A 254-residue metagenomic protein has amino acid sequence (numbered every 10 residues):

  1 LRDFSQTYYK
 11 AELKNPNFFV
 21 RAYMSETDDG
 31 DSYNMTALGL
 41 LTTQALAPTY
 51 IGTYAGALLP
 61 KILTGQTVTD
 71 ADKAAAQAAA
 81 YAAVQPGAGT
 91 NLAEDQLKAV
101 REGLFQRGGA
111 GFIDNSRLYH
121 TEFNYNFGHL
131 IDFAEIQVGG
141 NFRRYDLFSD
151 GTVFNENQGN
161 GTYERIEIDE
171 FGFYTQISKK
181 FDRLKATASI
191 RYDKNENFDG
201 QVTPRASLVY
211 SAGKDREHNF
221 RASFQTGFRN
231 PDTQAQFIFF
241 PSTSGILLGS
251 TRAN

Functional and structural regions predicted by a protein language model:
R2, D146, D169, T226 (+2 more regions): Flexible, active-site-adjacent loop/turn segments at secondary-structure boundaries
K10-N157, Y163-F198: Face-selective signature of the C-terminal outer-membrane beta-barrel domain
Y23, R205-S207: A structural signal for beta-strand register positions
G30-M35, E196-Q201, Y210-N254: Surface-exposed extracellular loop regions of Gram-negative outer-membrane beta-barrel proteins, predominantly
Y174, T203-R205: One-face residue pattern on beta-strands with alternating periodicity enriched for small/polar residues
